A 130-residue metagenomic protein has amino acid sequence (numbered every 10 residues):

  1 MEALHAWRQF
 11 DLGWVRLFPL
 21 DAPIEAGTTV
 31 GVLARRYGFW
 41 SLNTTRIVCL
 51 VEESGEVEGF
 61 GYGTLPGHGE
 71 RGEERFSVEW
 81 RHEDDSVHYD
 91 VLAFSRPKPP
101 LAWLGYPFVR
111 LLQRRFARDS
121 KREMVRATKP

Functional and structural regions predicted by a protein language model:
M1-Y37: Hydrophobic ligand-binding cavity/cleft-lining segments
E2-Q9, G67, E83, R122 (+1 more regions): Short, intrinsically disordered, mixed-charge
P23, V51-S54, S95-K98: Short amphipathic alpha-helical segments, especially helix-boundary/capping motifs
Y37-D84: Hydrophobic-ligand binding "helix-grip"
L65-L111: Beta-strand/loop substructures that line and gate deep hydrophobic ligand-binding cavities in soluble
L111-P130: Long, compositionally biased interface segments
